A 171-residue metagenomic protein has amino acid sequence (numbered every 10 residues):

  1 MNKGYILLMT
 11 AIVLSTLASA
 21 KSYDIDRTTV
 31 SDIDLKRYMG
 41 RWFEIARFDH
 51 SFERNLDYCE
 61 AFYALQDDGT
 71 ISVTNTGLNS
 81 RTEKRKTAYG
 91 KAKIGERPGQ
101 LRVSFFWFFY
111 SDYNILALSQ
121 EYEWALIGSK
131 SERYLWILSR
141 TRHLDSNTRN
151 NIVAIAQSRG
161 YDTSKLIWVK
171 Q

Functional and structural regions predicted by a protein language model:
M1-G4: Positively charged n-region of N-terminal signal peptides that target proteins for export
I6-L14: Sec-dependent N-terminal signal peptides
L17-Q171: A beta-rich soluble binding module of mature secreted/lumenal proteins
